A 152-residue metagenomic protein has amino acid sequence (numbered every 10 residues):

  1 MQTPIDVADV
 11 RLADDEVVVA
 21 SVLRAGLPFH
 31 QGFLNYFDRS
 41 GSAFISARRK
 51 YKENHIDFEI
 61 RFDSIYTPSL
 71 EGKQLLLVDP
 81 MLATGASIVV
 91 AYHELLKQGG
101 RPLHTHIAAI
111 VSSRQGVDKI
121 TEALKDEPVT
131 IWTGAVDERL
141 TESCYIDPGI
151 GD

Functional and structural regions predicted by a protein language model:
M1-D152: PRPP-associated nucleotide enzymes
